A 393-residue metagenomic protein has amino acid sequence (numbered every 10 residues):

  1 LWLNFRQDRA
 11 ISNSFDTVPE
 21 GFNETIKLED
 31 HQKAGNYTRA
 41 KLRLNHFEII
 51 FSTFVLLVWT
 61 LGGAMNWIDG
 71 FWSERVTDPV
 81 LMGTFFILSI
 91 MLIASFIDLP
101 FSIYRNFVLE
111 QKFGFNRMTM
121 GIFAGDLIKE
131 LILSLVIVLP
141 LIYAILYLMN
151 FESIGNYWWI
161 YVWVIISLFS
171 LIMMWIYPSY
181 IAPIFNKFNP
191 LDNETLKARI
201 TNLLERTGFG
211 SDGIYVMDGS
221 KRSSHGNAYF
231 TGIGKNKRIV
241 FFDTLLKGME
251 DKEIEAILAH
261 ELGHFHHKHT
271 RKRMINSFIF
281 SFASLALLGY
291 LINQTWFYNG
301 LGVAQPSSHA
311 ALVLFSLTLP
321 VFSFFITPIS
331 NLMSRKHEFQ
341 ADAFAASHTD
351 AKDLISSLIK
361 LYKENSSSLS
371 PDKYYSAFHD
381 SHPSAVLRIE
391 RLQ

Functional and structural regions predicted by a protein language model:
L1-P306, V321-Q393: Polar-ligand-bearing catalytic/cofactor-coordination segments of membrane-embedded or membrane-tethered inner-membrane
L314-T318: Alpha-helical transmembrane segments
